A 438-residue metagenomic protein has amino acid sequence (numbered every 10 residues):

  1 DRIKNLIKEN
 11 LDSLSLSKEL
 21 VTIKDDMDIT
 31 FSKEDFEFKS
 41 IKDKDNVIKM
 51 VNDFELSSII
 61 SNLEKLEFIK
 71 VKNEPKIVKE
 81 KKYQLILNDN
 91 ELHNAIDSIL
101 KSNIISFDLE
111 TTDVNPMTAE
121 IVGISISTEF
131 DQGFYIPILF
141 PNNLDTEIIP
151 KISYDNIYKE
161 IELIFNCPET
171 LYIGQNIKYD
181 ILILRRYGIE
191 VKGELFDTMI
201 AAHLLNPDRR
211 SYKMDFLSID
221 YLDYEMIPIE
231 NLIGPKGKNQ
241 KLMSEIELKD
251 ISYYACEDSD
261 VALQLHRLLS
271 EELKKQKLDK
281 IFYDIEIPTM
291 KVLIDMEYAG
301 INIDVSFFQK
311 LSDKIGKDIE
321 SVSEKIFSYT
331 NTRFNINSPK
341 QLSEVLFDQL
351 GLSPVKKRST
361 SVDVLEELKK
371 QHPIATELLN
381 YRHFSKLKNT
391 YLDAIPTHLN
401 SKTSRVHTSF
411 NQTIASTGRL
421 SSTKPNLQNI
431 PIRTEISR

Functional and structural regions predicted by a protein language model:
L6, N10-E147, R209, L217 (+3 more regions): Conserved "right-hand" nucleotidyltransferase catalytic core of DNA-directed polymerases
N88-L92, S153-Y158, I177, E247: Amphipathic coiled-coil/heptad-repeat helices and related helical stalk/stem segments that mediate oligomerization
S106, E169-I177: Acidic beta-strand-to-loop metal/phosphate-binding motif
S106-D108, I157-L163, F196: Catalytic cores of nucleotide-enabled group-transfer and carboxylate-activating enzymes in metabolic and assembly-line
K151-E169: Short, basic/hydrophobic alpha-helical segments
K178-I181, I200, R209, Q341: Conserved nucleotide-binding/hydrolysis micro-motifs of P-loop NTPases
D180-G188: Short Gly/Thr/Asp-enriched flexible loops that form oxyanion-binding sites at enzyme active sites
E190-P207, M214: Conserved beta-strand -> loop -> alpha-helix junction used to position metal-binding or nucleic-acid-contacting
